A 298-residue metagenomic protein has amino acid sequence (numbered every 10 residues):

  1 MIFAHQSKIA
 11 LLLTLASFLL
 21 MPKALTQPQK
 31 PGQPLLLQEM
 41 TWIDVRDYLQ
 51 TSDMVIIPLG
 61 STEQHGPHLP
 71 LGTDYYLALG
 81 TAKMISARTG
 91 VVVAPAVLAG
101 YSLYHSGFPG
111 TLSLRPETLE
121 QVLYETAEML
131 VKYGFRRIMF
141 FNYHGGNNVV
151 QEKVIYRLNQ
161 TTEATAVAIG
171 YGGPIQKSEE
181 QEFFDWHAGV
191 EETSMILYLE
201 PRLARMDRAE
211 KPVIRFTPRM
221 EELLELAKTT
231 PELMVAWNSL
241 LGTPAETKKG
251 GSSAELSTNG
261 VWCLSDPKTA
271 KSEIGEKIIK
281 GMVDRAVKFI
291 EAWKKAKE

Functional and structural regions predicted by a protein language model:
M1-L11: Bacterial N-terminal signal peptides that target proteins for export
Q6-S7, M21, T26: Short, basic, low-complexity termini and linkers enriched in Ser/Thr/Gly/Pro that act as targeting/leader peptides
A10-L20: Bacterial N-terminal signal peptides
L25-Y104, P109-E117, Q121-R137, G145-E298: Extended, histidine- and acidic-residue-enriched regions that form the cofactor-binding/catalytic faces
F140: Conserved SAM-binding loop
